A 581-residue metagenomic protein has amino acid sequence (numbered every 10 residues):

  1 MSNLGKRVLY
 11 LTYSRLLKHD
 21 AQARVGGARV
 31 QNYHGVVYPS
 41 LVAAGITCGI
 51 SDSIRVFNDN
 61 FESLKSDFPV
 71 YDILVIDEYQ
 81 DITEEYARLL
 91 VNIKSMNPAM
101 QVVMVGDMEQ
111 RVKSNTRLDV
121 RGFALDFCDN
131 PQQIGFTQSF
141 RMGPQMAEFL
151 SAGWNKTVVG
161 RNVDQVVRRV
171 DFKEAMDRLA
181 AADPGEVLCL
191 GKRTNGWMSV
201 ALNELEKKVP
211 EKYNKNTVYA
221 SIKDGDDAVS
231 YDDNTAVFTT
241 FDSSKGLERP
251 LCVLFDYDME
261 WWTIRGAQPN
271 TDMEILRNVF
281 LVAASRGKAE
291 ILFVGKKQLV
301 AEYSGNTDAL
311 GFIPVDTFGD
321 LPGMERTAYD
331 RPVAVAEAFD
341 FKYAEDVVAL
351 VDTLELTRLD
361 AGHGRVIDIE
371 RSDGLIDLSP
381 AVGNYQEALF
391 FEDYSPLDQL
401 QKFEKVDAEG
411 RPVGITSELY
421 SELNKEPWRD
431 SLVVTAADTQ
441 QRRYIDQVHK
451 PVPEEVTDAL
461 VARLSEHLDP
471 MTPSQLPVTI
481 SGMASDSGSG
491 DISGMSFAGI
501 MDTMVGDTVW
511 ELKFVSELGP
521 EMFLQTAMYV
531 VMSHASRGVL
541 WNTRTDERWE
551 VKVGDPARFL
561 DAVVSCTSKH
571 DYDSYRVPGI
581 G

Functional and structural regions predicted by a protein language model:
M1-R7, T12-Q22, A28-V37, I73-V209 (+2 more regions): Conserved helicase motor core of SF1/SF2 NTP-dependent helicases
Y33-I54: Conserved P-loop NTPase mechanochemical-coupling segment
S53-D72, I93-N97: Short basic/glycine-enriched coil/helix segment immediately N-terminal to the Walker B
K207-S221: Conserved C-terminal RecA-like helicase domain
V218-D227, T240-D242: Conserved helicase motor
Q268-T271, R277-V282, K288-D360, R558-S565 (+1 more regions): Helicase C-terminal subdomain and adjacent C-terminal extension
V294-L299, I480, D486-S568: Nucleic-acid nuclease catalytic cores
A309-I500: Metal-dependent nuclease catalytic cores that hydrolyze phosphodiester bonds in DNA/RNA, characterized by
